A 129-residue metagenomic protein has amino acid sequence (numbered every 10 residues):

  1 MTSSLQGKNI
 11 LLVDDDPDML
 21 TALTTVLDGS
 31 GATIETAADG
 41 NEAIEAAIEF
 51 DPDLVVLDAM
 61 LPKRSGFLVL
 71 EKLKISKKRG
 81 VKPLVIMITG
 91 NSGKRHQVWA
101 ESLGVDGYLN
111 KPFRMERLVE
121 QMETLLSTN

Functional and structural regions predicted by a protein language model:
D16, M60-L61: The short loop immediately C-terminal to the conserved phospho-acceptor aspartate in CheY-like receiver
P17-E35: Two-component/phosphorelay signaling modules centered on CheY-like receiver
L20, P62, G93: The feature encodes the CheY-like receiver
T36-L54: Acidic, metal-coordinating helix/loop segments flanking the phosphotransfer/catalytic sites of two-component signaling
D39-E42, S65-E71: Acidic catalytic/metal-coordinating carboxylates
L68, S92-G107, E120: Alpha4 helix (beta4-alpha4-beta5 surface) of REC/receiver domains from two-component response regulators
F113-M122: C-terminal output helix
